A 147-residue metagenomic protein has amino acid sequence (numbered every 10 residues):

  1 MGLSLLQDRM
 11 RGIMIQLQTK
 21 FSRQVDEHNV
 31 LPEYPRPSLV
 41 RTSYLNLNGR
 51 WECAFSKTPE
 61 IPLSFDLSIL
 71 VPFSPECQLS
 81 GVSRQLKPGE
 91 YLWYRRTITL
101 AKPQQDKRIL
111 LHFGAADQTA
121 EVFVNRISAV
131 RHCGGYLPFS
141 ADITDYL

Functional and structural regions predicted by a protein language model:
M1-I13: N-terminal amphipathic/basic-hydrophobic helices that include classical n-h-c signal peptides and signal-anchor
G12-I15, T19-R23, L31-E33, P37-S38 (+3 more regions): Accessory beta-strand-rich segments of carbohydrate-active enzymes
E27-P32, L67-L70: Residue-level detector of alpha-helical hydrophobic segments embedded in or interacting with membranes
L39-N48: N-terminal helix-cap/turn-to-beta initiation motif at the start of protein domains
G49-V71: Predominantly extracellular/luminal regions of secreted and cell-surface proteins, especially disulfide-bonded
D66, Q78-L86: Histidine-centered catalytic/metal-coordination loop motif
L70-P72, E76-Q78: Juxtamembrane "anchor/assembly" segments of surface/extracellular structural proteins
